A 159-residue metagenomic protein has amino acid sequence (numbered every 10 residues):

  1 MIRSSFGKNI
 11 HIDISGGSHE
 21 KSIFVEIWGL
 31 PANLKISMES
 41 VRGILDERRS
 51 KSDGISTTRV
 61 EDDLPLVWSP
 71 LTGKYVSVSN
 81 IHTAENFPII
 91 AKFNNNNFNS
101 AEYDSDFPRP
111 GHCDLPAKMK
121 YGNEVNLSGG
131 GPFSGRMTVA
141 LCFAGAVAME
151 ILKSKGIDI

Functional and structural regions predicted by a protein language model:
M1-I159: Generic N-terminal targeting/processing segments that precede catalytic cores or assembly contacts
